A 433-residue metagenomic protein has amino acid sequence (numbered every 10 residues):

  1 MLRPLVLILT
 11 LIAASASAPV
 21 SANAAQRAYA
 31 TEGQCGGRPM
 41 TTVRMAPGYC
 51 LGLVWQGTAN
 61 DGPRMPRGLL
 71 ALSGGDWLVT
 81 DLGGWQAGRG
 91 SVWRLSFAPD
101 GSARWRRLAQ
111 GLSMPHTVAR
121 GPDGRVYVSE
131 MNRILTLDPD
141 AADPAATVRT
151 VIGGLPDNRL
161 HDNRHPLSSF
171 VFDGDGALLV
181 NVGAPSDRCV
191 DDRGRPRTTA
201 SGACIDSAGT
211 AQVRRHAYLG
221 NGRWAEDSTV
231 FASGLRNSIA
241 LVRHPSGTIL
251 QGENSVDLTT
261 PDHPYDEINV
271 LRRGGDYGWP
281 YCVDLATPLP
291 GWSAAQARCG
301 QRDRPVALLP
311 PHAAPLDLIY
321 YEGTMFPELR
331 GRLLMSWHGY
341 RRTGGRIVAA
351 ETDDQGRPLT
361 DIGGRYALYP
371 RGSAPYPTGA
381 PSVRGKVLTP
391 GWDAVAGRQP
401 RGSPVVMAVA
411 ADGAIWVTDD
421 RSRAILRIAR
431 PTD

Functional and structural regions predicted by a protein language model:
A25-P47, L167, A184-V387, R398 (+2 more regions): Beta-propeller domain segments
C50, G62-M65, G88, R104 (+9 more regions): Beta-rich catalytic cores
W55-D61, R107-S113, I152-D162, T229-G234 (+3 more regions): Surface loop/turn motifs at the tips and blade-to-blade linkers of beta-strand repeat domains
L69, V118, F170, S238-L241 (+2 more regions): Hydrophobic core register within WD40 beta-propeller blades
A71-G75, R120-D123, F172-D175, R243-S246 (+2 more regions): Residue-level detector of Asp-centered blade-edge/turn motifs that repeat once per structural unit in beta-propeller
D76-T80, R125-V128, A177-N181, T248-G252 (+3 more regions): Conserved beta-propeller blade signature
A109-Q110, M114, M131-F172: Asp-box/WD-like beta-propeller blade repeats and closely related beta-sheet repeat scaffolds
V406-D433: Blade-level signature of beta-propeller repeat domains, shared across WD40, Kelch, NHL, RCC1 and BNR/Asp-box propellers
